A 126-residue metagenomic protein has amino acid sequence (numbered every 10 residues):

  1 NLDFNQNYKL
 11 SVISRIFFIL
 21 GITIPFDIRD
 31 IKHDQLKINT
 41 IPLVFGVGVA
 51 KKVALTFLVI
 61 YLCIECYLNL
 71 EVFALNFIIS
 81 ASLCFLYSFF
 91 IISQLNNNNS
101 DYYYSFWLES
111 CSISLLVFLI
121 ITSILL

Functional and structural regions predicted by a protein language model:
N1-I13, C63-F77, I120-L126: Helix-coil boundary and interhelical linker segments in multi-pass alpha-helical membrane proteins
L2-D3, S11, R15-F18, D34 (+1 more regions): Generic hydrophobic alpha-helical membrane-segment signal
N5-I13, V49-K52, A74-I79, N99 (+1 more regions): Structural motif marking the loop-to-transmembrane transition
I13, F17, V53-C63, S82-L86 (+1 more regions): Lipid-exposed faces of alpha-helical membrane segments in multi-pass integral membrane proteins
I16-L58: Solvent-exposed interhelical
T23-R29, F90-N98, V117-I124: Juxtamembrane membrane-interface segments at transmembrane alpha-helix termini
I38-T40, V44-K51, I91-V117: Interhelical loop and helix-boundary elements at the membrane-water interface of polytopic inner-membrane proteins
T56-D101: Transmembrane helix-loop-helix
